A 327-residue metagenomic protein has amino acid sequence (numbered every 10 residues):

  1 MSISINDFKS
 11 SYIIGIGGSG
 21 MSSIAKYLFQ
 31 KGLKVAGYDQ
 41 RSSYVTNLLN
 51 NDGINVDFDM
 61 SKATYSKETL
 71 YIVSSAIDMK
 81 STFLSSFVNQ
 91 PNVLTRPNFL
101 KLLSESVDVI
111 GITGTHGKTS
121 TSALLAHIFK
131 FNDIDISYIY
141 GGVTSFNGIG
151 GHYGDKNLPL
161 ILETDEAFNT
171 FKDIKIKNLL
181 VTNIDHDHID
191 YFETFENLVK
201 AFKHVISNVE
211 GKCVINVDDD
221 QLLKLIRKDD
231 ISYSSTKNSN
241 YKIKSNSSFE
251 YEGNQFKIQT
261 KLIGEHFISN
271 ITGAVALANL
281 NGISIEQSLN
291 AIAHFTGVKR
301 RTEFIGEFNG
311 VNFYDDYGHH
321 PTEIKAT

Functional and structural regions predicted by a protein language model:
S2-K9, Y27-L33, N50, A63-K67 (+3 more regions): Phosphate-binding loop of NTP-binding sites
S2-S10, G20, I24-K31, K172 (+1 more regions): Nucleotide phosphate-binding/pyrophosphate-handling subdomain across enzymes that bind or process nucleotide phosphates
Y12-D52, V56-D57: Long, basic/Gly/Ser/Thr-rich N-terminal segments that mediate initial subcellular attachment or targeting
I13, V73, I112-G114: Hydrophobic Val/Ile/Leu positions in short beta-strands of Rossmann-like dinucleotide-binding domains
I14, Y38-Q40, L162-T164, I215 (+1 more regions): Active-site flanking residues adjacent to catalytic metal/cofactor-binding acidic residues
Y38-D39, D57-S61, L94-N98, I139-G141 (+5 more regions): Beta-strand->loop->alpha-helix junctions that form or flank phosphate-binding loops in nucleotide-handling enzymes
D59-L70, S74-S75: BRCT (BRCA1 C-terminal) domain core and associated BRCT-interaction motifs
S247-E252: Short polybasic amphipathic segments
